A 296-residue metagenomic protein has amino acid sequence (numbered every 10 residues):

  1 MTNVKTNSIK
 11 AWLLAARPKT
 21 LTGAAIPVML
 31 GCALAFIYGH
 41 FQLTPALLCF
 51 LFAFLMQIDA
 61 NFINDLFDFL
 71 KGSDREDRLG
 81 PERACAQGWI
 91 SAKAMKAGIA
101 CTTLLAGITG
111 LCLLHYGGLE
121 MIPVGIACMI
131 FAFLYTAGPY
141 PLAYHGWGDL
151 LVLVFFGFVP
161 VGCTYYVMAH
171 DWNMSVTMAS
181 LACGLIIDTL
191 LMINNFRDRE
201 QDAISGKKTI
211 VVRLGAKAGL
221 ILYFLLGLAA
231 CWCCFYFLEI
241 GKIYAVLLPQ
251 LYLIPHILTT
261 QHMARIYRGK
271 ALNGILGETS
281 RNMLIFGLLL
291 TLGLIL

Functional and structural regions predicted by a protein language model:
M1-T44, L48, Y140: Topogenic membrane-insertion module of multi-pass membrane proteins
I26-G31, L150-Y165, C183, V211-A216 (+1 more regions): Small-residue-rich segments of transmembrane alpha-helices in multi-pass membrane proteins, especially helix faces
M29, Y38-L66, I122-I130, M174-I193: Membrane-embedded alpha-helical segments that form the functional core of polytopic membrane enzymes, especially those
L55-L79, T189-V211: Acidic (Asp/Glu-rich) catalytic motifs at the cytosolic membrane interface
E76-Y116, I210-G241, S280-F286: Multi-pass membrane catalytic core of lipid/isoprenoid biosynthesis enzymes
R83-D171: Intramembrane alpha-helical segments
V152-R199, K217-L220: Functional transmembrane core segments of multi-pass inner-membrane proteins
E239-L296: Extended hydrophobic alpha-helices typical of membrane-associated regions
